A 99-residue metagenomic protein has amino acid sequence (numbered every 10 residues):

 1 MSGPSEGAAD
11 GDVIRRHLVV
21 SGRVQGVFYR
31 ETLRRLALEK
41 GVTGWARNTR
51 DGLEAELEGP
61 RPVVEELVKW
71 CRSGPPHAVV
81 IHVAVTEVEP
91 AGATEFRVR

Functional and structural regions predicted by a protein language model:
M1-R99: Intrinsically disordered, low-complexity, mixed-charge
